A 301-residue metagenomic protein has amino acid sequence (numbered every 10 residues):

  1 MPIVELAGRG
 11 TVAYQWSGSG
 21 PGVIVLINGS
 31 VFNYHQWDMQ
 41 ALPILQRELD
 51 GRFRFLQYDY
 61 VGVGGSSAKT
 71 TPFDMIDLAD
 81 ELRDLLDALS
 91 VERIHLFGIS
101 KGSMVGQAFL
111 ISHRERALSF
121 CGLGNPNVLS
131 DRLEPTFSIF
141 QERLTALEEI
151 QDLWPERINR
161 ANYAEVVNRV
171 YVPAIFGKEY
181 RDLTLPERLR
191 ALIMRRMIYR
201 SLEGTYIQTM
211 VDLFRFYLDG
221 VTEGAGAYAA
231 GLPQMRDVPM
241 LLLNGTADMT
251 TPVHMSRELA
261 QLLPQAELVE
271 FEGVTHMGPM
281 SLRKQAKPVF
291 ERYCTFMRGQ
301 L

Functional and structural regions predicted by a protein language model:
G10-S67: Conserved HGGG/HGGXW glycine-rich cap/lid loop of the alpha/beta-hydrolase fold
Q57-F97: Active-site loop/oxyanion-hole signature of alpha/beta-hydrolase fold enzymes
E92-P135: Conserved hydrolase catalytic core segment
F120-N159: Flexible "cap/lid" loop of the alpha/beta hydrolase fold
R157-F216, V221-G226, G231-Q234: Conserved alpha/beta-hydrolase catalytic His-Asp/Glu region
M235-R236, L242-N244: Short beta-strand/loop motif that positions the catalytic acidic residue of the alpha/beta-hydrolase fold
A247-T251: Acidic catalytic loop of the alpha/beta-hydrolase fold
V274-K287: Catalytic histidine-centered segment of alpha/beta-hydrolase-like enzymes
